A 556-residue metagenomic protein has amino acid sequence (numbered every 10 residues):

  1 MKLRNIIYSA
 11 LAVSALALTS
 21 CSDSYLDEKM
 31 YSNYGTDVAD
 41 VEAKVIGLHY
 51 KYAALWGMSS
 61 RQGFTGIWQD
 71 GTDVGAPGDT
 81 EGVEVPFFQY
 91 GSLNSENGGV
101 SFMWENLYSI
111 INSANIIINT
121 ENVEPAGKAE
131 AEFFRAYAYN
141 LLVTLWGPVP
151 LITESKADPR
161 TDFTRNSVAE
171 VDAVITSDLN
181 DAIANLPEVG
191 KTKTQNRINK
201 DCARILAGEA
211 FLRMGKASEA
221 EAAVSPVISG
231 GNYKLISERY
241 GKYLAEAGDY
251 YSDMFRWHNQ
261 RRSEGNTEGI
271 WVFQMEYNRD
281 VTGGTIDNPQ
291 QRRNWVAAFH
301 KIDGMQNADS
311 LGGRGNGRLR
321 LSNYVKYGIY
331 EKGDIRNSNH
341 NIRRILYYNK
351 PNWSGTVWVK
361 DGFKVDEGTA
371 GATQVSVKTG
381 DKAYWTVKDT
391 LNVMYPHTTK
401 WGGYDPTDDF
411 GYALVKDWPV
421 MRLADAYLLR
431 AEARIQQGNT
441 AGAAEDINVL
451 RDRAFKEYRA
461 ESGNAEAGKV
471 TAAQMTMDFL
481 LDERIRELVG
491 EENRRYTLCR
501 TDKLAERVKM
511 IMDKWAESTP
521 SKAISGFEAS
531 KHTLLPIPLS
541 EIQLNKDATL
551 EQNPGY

Functional and structural regions predicted by a protein language model:
C21-G63, P538-Y556: Membrane-proximal, proline-rich intrinsically disordered regions
E42-W56, P77-W146, D162-E170, L179-T192 (+2 more regions): Conserved, well-structured interaction surfaces
Q89-S92, G315-R422: Flexible, polar/acidic helix-loop-strand segments at domain edges
E209-G215, S225-L321, V325: Polar, glycine-rich mid-to-C-terminal structural blocks that act as macromolecule-binding/assembly scaffolds
